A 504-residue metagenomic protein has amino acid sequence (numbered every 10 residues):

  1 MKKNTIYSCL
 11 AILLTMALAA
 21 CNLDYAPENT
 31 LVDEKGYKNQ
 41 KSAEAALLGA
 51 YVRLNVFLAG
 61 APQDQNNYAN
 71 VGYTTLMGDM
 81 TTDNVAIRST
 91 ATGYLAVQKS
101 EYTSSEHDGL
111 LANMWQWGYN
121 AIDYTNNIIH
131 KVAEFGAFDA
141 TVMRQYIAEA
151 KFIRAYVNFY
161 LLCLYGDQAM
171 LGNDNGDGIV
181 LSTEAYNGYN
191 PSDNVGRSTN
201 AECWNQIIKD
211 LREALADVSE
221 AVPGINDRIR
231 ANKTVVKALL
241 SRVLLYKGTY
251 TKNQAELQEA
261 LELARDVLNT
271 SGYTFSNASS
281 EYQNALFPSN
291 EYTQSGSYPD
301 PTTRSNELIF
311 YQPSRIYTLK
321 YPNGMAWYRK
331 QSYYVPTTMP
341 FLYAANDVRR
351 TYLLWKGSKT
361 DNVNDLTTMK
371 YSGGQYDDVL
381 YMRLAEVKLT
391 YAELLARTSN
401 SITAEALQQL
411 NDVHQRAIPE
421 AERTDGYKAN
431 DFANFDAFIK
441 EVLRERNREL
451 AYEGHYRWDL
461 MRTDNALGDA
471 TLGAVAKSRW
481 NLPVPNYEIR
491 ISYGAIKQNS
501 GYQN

Functional and structural regions predicted by a protein language model:
M1-A19: Sec-dependent bacterial lipoprotein signal peptides
C21-T75, Y321, T367, A421-E422 (+1 more regions): Membrane-proximal, proline-rich intrinsically disordered regions
V32-E34, K41, P62-G78, T82 (+3 more regions): Short, surface-exposed recognition loops and adjoining beta-strand edges that mediate ligand/DNA contacts, enriched
V56-A59, V195-E202, Q254-R265, N269-L384 (+5 more regions): Extended ligand-binding clefts on enzyme/binding-domain cores
S89-Y165, S198-A201, E213-G224, G373-V379 (+3 more regions): Conserved, well-structured interaction surfaces
I122-T125, W204, L211, L257 (+3 more regions): Inward-facing hydrophobic residues that define packing positions of alpha-helical scaffold repeats
